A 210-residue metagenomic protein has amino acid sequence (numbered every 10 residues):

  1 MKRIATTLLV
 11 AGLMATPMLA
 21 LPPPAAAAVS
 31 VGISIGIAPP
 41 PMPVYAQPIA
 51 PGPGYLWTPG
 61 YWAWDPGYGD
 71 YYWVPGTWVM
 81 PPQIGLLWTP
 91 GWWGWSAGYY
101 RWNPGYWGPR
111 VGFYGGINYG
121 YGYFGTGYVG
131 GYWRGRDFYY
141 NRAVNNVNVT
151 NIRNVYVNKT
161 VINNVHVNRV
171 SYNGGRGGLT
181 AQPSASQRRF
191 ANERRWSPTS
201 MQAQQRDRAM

Functional and structural regions predicted by a protein language model:
M1-A28: Classical secretory targeting signals
P17, L21, V79-M210: Low-complexity, repeat-rich tail regions
A27-P40: Short N-terminal segments immediately surrounding and downstream of signal-peptide cleavage
S34, P53-L56, I84-G85: Short, 15-30-residue, compositionally biased linear elements with alpha-helical propensity or flexible coil
P40-Y45, P51-T58: N-terminal amphipathic/hydrophobic interface segments
M42-P48, G76, G115: Short, recurring structural edge motifs at helix starts
Q47, T58-P59, L86-P90: A generic structured-segment signal
G54-P81, W93-G94: General zinc-binding finger modules coordinated by cysteine/histidine
